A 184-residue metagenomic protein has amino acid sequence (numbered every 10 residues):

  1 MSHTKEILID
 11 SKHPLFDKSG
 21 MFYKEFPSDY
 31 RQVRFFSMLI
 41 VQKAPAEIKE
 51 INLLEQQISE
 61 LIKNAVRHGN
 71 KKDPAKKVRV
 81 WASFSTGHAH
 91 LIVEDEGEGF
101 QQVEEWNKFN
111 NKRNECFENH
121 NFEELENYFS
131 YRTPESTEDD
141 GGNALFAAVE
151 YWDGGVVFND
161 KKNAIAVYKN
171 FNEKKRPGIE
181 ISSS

Functional and structural regions predicted by a protein language model:
D17-K49, F117-E126: Helix-loop-beta hinge of the Bergerat
F22, G87-L91, N163: Short beta-strand element(s) in the Bergerat
F36-E60, T133-E138: Conserved short strand/loop->alpha-helix "switch" segment adjacent to the catalytic nucleotide/phosphoryl-transfer site
K49-R79: Conserved ATP-binding N-box helix of the HATPase_c
K77-G87: Short beta-strand/loop element within the Bergerat-fold HATPase_c
H90-D140: Glycine-rich/acidic phosphate-handling loop/turn and adjacent ATP-lid/helix of nucleotide-binding kinase/ATPase domains
L145-K161: Conserved glycine-/histidine-rich ATP-lid loop and adjacent helix of the Bergerat-fold HATPase_c
N163-K174: Short C-terminal beta-strand
